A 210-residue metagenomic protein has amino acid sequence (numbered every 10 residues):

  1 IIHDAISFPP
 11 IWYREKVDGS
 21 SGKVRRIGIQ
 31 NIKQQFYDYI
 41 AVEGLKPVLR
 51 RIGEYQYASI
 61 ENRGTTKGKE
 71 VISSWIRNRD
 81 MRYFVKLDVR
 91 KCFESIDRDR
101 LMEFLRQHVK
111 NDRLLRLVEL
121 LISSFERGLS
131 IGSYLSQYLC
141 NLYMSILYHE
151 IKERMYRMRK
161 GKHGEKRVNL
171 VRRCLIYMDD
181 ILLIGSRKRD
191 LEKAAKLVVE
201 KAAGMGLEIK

Functional and structural regions predicted by a protein language model:
I1-I2: Non-catalytic, polymerase-adjacent accessory regions of viral genome-replication enzymes
I6: N-terminal entrance/gating region of PLP-dependent enzymes' catalytic architecture
P9-P10, E208-K210: A short coil-to-beta-strand element that immediately follows conserved catalytic motifs
P10-F36, R51-G64, L121-L142, K162-V168: Short, conserved non-catalytic motifs in the polymerase core
N31, G64-G68, N111, R187: Intrinsic-disorder/low-complexity, polar/charged segments
D38-D97: Active-site-proximal segment of RNA-dependent polymerases
S74-E208: Conserved polymerase palm-domain catalytic core
